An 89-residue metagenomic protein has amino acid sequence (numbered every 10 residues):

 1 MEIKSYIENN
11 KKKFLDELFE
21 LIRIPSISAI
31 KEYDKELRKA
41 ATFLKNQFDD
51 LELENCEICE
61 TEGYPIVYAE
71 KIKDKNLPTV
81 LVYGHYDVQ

Functional and structural regions predicted by a protein language model:
E2-Q89: Acidic/His- and Gly-rich active-site-bordering loop/insert found across diverse amide/peptide-bond hydrolases
